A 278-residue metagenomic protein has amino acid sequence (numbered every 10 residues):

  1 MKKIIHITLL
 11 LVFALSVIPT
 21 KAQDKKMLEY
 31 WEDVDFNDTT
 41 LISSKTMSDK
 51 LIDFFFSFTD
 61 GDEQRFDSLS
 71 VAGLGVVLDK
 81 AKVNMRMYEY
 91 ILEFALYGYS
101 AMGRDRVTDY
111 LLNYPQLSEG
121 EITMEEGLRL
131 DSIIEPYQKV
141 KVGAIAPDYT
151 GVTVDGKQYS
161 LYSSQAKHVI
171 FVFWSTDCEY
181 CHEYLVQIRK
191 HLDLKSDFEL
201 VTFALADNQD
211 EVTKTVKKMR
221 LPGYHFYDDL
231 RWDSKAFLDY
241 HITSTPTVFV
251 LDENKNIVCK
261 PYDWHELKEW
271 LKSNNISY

Functional and structural regions predicted by a protein language model:
M1-Q23: Bacterial Sec-dependent N-terminal signal peptides
A22-V154: Oxidative protein folding and maturation machinery
T40-F58, D210-P222, A236-T243: Structural alpha/beta surface segment adjacent to cysteine/selenocysteine redox centers across thiol/disulfide enzymes
P147, V169, T245-P246: Short loop/turn microsegments at loop-to-beta-strand junctions
K157-R189, E199-V201: Short active-site neighborhood of thiol/selenol oxidoreductases, capturing the structured segment around
H182-M219, W232-A236: Structural microenvironment flanking redox-active thiols in thiol-disulfide oxidoreductases
L221, R231-L271: Thiol/disulfide oxidoreductase modules built on the thioredoxin-like
